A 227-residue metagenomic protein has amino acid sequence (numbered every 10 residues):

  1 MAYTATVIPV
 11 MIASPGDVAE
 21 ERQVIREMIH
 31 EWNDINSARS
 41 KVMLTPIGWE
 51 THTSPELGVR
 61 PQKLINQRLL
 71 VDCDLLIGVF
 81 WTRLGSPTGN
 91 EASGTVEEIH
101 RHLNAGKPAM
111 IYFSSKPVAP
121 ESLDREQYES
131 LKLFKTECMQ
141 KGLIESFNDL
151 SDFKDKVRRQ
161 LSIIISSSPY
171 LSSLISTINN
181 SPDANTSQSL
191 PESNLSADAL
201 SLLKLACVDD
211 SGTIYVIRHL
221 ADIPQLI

Functional and structural regions predicted by a protein language model:
M1-S193, I214-I217: Conserved catalytic or regulatory cores that recognize and/or transform ribose-phosphate-containing ligands
S193-L200: Short helix-coil-helix linker/hinge
K204-D210: Short, locally clustered residues in the helix-turn-helix/winged-helix DNA-binding domain
D210-P224: Short acidic, hydrophobic short linear motifs in intrinsically disordered regions
